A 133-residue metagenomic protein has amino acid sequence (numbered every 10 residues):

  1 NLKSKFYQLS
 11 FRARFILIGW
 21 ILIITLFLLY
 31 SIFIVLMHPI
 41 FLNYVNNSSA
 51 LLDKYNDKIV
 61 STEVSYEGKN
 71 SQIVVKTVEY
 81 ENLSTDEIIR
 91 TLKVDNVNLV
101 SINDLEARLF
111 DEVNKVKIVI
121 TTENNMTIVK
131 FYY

Functional and structural regions predicted by a protein language model:
N1-N70: N-terminal leader/targeting segments
L42, K69-I73, V113, Y132-Y133: Terminus-proximal functional modules
S48-N56, I88-L99: Hydrophobic, Leu/Ile/Phe/Ala-enriched alpha-helical segments that form helix-helix packing faces
N56-S65, V94-N98, E112-V119: Short small/polar-residue motifs
K58-E63, V74-E79, K117-T121, T127-Y132: Ser/Thr- (and often Asn-) enriched beta-sheet segments in non-cytosolic proteins
V60-V94: Terminal, regulation- and interaction-focused segments at domain boundaries
N98-Y133: Non-cytosolic head/periplasmic domains of membrane-anchored proteins
